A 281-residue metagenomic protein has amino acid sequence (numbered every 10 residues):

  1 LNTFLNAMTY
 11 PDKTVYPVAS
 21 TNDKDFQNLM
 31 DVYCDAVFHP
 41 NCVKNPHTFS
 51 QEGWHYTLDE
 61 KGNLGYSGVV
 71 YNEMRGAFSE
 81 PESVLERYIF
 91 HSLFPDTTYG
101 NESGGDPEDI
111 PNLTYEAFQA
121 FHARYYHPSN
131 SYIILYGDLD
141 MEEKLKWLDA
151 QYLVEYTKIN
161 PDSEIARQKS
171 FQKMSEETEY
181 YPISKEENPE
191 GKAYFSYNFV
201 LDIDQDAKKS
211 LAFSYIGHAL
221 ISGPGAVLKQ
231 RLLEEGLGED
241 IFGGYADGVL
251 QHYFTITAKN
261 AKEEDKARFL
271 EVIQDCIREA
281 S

Functional and structural regions predicted by a protein language model:
L1-Q172, K185, G191-D206, A212 (+1 more regions): Charge-rich, well-structured scaffold segments of protease-associated domains
M174-S184: Short, low-order "capping/linker" segments at domain edges
